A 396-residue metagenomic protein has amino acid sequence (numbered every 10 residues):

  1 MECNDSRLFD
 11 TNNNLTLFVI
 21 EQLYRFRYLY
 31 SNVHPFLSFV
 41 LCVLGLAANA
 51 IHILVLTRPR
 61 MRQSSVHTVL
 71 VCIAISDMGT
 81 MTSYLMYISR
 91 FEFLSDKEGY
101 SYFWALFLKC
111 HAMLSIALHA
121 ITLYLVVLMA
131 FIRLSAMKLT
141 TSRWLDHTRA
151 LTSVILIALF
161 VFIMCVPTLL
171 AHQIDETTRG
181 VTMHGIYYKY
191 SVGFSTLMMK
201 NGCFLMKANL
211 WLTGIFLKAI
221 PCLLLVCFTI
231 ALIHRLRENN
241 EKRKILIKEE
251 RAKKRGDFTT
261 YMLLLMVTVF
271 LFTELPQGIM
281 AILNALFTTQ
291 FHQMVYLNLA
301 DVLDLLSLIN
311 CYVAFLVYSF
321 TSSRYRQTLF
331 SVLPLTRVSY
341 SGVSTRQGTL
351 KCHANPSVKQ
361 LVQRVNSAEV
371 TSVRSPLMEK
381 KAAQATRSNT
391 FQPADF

Functional and structural regions predicted by a protein language model:
M1-A47, E92, F396: Extracellular N-terminal segment of 7TM GPCRs
M1-E21, R179, E238-Y261, S323-F396: Intrinsically disordered regulatory tails of 7TM GPCRs
F9-Y24, F93-A117, A150, M164-A219 (+1 more regions): Loop architecture of class A 7-transmembrane GPCRs
R27-F39, V66-M129, A136-R143: Extracellular TM2-ECL1-early TM3 structural module of rhodopsin-like
S38, C42, G79-E98, S115 (+5 more regions): Helix-to-loop junction signature of class
L44-A47, L125-M137, T168-R179, T213-L246 (+2 more regions): Class A (rhodopsin-like) GPCR signature focused on the TM5-ICL3 interface and adjacent 7TM helical core
I75, S153, F160, G185-C203 (+1 more regions): Intracellular effector-coupling site of seven-transmembrane GPCRs, centered on the ICL3-to-TM6 transition
L224-L225, M266-T273, G278-I282, L299-N355: Seventh transmembrane helix
